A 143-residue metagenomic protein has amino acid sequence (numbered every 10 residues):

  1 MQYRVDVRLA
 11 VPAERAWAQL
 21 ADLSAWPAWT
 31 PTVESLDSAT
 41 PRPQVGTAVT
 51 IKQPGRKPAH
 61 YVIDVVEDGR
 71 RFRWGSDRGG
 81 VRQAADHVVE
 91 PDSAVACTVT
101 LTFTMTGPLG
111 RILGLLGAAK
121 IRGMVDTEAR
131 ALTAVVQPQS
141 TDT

Functional and structural regions predicted by a protein language model:
M1-P41, D142: Hydrophobic ligand-binding cavity/cleft-lining segments
R4-D6, P58-H60, A84-D86: Well-ordered beta-strand positions in beta-sheet-rich domains
V7, T32-V33, K57-A59, T100-T104: Short hydrophobic/aromatic-rich motifs at helix boundaries and adjacent loops
A10-A13, V66-E67, D92-A94: Short loop segments at secondary-structure junctions
A18-A28, A118, R130, A134-P138: Short, intrinsically disordered, mixed-charge
D37-G80, A96-T100, R130-T143: Glycine-rich portal/gate segments that line the openings of hydrophobic small-molecule binding cavities
G75-T127, L132-A134, T143: Beta-strand/loop substructures that line and gate deep hydrophobic ligand-binding cavities in soluble
